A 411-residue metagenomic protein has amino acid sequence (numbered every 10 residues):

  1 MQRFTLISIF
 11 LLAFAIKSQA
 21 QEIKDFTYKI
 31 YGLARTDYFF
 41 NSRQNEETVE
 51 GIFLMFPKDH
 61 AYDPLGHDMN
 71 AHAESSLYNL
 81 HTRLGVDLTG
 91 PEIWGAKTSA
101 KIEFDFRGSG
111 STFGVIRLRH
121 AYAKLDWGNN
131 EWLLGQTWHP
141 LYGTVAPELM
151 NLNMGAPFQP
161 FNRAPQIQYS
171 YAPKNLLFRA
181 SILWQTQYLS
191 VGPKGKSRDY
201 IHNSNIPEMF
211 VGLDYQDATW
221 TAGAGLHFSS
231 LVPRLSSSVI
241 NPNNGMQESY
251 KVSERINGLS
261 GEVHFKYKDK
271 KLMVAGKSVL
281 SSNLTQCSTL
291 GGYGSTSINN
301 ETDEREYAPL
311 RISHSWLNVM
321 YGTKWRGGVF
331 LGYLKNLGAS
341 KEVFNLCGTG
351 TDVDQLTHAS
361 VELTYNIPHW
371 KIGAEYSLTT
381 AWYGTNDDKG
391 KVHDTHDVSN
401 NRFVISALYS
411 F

Functional and structural regions predicted by a protein language model:
M1-E22: Bacterial Sec-dependent N-terminal signal peptides
A20-I30, T89, S99-I102, H227-S229 (+4 more regions): Transmembrane beta-barrel strand/turn architecture of Gram-negative outer membrane proteins
I23-E50, F56, H60-Y188, N203-I206 (+2 more regions): Outer membrane beta-barrel
Q44-V49, S111-R117, T144-L152, L189-I201 (+7 more regions): Outer-membrane beta-barrel translocator domains and adjoining extracellular loop/strand segments of Gram-negative
N79, I116, N162, I206-E208 (+4 more regions): Membrane-spanning beta-strands of outer-membrane beta-barrel proteins
T219-V353: Detector for outer-membrane/organellar transmembrane beta-barrel domains, recognizing the amphipathic beta-strand
I367, T395-F411: Outer-membrane beta-barrel "beta-signal"
H369-K371, S377-K389: C-terminal beta-signal and adjacent terminal beta-strands/loops of Gram-negative outer-membrane beta-barrel proteins
